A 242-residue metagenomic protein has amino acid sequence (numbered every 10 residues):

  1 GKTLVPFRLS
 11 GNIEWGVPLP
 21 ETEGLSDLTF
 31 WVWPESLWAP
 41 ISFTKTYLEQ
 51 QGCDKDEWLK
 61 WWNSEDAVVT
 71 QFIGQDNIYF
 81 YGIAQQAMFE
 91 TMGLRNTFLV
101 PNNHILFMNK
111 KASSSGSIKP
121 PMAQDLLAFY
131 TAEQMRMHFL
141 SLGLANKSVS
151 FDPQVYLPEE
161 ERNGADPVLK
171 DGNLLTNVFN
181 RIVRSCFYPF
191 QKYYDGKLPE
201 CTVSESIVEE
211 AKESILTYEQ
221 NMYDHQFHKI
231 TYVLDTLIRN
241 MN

Functional and structural regions predicted by a protein language model:
G1-K192, I230-L234, R239: Structured secondary-structure scaffolds
D54-K55, A211, Q220: Short linear sequence motifs
A128, L140, D195, L216 (+1 more regions): Generic surface-pattern signal
Q154-Y156, L198-L216: Acidic, turn-prone loop/beta-hairpin segments
L169, L216-V233: Acidic, serine/threonine- and proline-rich low-complexity regulatory regions
Y194-T202, Y223, T231, L237-N240: C-terminal substrate-recognition/cap domain of FAD-linked oxidoreductases
A211-I215, L234-M241: Short amphipathic alpha-helical coiled-coil/interface segments
